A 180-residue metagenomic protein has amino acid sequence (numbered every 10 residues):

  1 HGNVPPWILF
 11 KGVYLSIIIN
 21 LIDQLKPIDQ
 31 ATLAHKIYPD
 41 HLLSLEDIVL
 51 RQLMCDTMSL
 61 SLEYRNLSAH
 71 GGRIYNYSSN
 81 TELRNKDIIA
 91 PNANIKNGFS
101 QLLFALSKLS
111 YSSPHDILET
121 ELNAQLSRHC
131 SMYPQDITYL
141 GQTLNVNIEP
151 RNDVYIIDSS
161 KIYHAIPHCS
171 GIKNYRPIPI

Functional and structural regions predicted by a protein language model:
H1-P150: Amphipathic alpha-helical interface elements
P150-I180: Mature, structured domains enriched in cysteine- and short glycine motifs
